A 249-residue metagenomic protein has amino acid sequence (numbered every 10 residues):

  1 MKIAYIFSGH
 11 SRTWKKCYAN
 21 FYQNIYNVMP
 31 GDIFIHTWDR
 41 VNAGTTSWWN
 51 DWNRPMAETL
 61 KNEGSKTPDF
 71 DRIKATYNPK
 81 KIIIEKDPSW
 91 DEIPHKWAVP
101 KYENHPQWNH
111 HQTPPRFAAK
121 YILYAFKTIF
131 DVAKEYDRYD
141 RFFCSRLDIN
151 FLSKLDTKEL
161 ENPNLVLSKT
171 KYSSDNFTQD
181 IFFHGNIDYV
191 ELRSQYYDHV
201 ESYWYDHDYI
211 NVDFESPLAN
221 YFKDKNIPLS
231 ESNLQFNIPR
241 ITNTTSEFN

Functional and structural regions predicted by a protein language model:
M1-N249: ER/Golgi luminal nucleotide-sugar-dependent glycosyltransferases, focusing on the catalytic module
